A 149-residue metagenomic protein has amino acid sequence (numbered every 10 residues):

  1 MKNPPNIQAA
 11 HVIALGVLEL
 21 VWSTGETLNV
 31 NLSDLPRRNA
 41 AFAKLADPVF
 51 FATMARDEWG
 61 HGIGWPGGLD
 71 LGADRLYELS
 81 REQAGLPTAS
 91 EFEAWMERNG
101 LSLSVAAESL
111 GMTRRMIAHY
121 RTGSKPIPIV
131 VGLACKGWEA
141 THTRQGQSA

Functional and structural regions predicted by a protein language model:
M1-A149: Motif-centric detector for short Cys/His coordination patterns
